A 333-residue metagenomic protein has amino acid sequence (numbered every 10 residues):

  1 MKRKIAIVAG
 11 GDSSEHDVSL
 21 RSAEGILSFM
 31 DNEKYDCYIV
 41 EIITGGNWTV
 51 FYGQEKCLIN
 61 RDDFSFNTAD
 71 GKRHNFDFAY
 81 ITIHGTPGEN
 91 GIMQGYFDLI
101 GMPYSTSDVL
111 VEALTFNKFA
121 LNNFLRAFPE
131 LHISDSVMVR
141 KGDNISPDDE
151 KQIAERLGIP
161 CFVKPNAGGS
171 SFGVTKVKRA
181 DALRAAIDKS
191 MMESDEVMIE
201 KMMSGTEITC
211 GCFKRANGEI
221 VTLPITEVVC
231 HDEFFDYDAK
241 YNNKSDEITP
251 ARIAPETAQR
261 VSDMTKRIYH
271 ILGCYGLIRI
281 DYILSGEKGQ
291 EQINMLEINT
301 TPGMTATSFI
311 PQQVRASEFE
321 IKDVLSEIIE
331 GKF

Functional and structural regions predicted by a protein language model:
M1-L110, L114-F116, A120, V139-Q152: ATP-binding N-terminal substructure of ATP-dependent carboxylate-amine bond-forming enzymes
K2-A9, S13, R21, L114-E200 (+2 more regions): Active-site nucleotide/adenylate-binding loops and adjacent lid/helix of ATP-dependent enzymes
R3, I153, P255-F333: ATP-dependent carboxylate activation and anion-phosphoryl transfer catalytic cores that bind Mg-ATP to form
C37, P103-Y104, I133, C161 (+1 more regions): Hydrophobic beta-strand scaffold residues
I39-E41, K201, I208-T209, Y275-E287: A short glycine-rich, hydrophobically flanked beta-strand micro-motif that places a catalytic Asp/Glu for divalent metal
T44, D143, A167-G169, M203-T206 (+4 more regions): Glycine-rich beta-alpha junction loops
K178-D263, G289-N294: Phosphate-binding site of ATP-dependent enzymes
